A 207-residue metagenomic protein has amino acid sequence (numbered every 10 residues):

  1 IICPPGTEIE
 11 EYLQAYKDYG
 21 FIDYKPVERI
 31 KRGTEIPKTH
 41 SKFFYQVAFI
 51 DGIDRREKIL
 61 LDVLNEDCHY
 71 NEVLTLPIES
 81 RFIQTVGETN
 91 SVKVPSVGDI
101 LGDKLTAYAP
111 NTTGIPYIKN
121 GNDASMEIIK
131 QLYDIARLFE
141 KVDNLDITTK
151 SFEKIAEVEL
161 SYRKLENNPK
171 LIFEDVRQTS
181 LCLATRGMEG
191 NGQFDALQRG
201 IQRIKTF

Functional and structural regions predicted by a protein language model:
I2-P37: Metal-dependent nucleotidyltransferase catalytic core
K31-T206: Catalytic cores of NTP-dependent nucleotidyl/adenyl transfer enzymes across multiple folds
